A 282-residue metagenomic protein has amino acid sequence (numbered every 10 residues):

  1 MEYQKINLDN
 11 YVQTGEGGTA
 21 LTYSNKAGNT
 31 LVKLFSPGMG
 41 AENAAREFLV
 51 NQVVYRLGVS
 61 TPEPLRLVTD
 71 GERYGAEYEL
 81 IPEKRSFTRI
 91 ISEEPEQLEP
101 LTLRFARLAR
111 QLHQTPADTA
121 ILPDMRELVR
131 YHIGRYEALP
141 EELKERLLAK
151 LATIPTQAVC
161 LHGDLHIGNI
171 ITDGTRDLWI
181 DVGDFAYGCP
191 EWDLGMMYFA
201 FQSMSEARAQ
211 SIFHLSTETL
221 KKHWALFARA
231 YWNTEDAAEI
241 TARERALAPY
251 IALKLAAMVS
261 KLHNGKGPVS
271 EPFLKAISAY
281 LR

Functional and structural regions predicted by a protein language model:
M1-E2, Q114-G163, I167, D173: An alpha-helical support segment within catalytic cores of ATP-dependent transferases
M1-K5, L262-R282: Regulatory N- and C-terminal appendages and interdomain linkers associated with kinase/kinase-like NTP transferase
K5-Q13: Conserved N-terminal boundary motif of the eukaryotic protein kinase catalytic domain
V12, G18-A120, P155: ATP-binding pocket architecture of kinase catalytic cores
L21-K26, L148-W192: Active-site acidic catalytic loop and adjacent metal/ATP-binding pocket of ATP-dependent phosphoryl transfer enzymes
A44-A45, E191-W192, G267: Conserved strand-to-helix beginnings and helix N-cap segments that scaffold or border functional pockets
L194-E235, I251-G267: Active-site activation/catalytic loop segments of kinase-like enzymes and analogous catalytic loops in related
D236-Y250: All-alpha amphipathic helical-bundle segments outside canonical DNA-binding/catalytic cores that form hydrophobic
